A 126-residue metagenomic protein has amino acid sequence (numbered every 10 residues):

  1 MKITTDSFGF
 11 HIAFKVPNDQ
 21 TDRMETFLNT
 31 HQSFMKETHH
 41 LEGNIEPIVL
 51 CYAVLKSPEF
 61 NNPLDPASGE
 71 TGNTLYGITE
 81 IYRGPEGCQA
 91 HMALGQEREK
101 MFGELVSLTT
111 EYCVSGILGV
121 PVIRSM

Functional and structural regions predicted by a protein language model:
M1-G77, R83-A93, L108-M126: Short S/T/G/P-rich N-terminal loop/turn motif that feeds into the first structured element of a domain
C88, Q96-F102: Amphipathic protein-protein interaction modules
G103-S107: Loop-helix junctions at membrane interfaces
